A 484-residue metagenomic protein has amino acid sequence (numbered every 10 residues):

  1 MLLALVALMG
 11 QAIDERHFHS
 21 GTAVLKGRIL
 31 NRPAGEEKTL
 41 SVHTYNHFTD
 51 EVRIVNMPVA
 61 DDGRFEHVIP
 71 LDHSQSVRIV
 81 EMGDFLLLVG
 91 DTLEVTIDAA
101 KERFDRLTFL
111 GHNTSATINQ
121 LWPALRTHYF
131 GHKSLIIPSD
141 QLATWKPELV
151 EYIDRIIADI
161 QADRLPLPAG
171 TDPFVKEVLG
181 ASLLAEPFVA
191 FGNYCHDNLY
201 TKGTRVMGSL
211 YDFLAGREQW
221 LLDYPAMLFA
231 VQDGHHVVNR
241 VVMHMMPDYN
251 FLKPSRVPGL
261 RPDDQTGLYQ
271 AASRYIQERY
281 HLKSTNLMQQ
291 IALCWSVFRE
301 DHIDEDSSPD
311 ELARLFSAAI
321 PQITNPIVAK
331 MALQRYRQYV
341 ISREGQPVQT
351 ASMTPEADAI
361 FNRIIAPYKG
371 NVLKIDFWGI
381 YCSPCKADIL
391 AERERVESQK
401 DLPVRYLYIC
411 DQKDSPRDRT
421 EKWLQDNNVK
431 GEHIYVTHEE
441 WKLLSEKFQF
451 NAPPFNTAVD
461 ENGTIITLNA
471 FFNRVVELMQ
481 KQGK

Functional and structural regions predicted by a protein language model:
L3-Q11: Hydrophobic h-region of N-terminal signal peptides that target proteins for export in Gram-negative bacteria
G10-V175: A non-transmembrane, solvent-exposed segment enriched in polar/low-complexity residues
A99-N371: Oxidative protein folding and maturation machinery
K369, D376-E394, D411: Conserved redox-active cysteine motifs that mediate thiol-disulfide chemistry, especially di-cysteine Cys-X(1-2)-Cys
K369-N371, D401, V429, F450: Active-site acidic short loop of glycosyltransferases
V372-L373, P454: Alpha/beta-hydrolase fold active-site loops
L402-D418, N428-W441: Thiol-based oxidoreductase modules, predominantly thioredoxin-like and allied folds used for disulfide exchange
V429, V436-Q480: Thiol/disulfide oxidoreductase modules built on the thioredoxin-like
